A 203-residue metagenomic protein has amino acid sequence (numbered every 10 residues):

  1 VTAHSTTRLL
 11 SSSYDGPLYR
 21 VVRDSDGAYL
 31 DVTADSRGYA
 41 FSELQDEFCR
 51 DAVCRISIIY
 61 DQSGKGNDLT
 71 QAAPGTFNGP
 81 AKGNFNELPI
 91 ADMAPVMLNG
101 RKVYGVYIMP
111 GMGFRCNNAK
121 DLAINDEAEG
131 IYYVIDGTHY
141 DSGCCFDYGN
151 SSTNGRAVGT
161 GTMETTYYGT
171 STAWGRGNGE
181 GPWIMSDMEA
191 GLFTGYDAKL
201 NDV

Functional and structural regions predicted by a protein language model:
V1-G83, N125-A128, Y132-V134: GGW-centered surface loops in extracellular recognition modules
I56, G64-D202: Extracellular glycan-recognition modules
